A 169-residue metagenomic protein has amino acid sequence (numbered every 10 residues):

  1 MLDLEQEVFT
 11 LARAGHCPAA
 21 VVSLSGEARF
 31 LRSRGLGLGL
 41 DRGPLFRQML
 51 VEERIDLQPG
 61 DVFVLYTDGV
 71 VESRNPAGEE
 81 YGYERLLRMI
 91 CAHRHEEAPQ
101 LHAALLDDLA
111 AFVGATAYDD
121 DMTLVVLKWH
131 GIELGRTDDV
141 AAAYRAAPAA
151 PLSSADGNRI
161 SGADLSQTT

Functional and structural regions predicted by a protein language model:
M1-T169: Conserved subregion of the PPM/PP2C metallophosphatase catalytic domain
